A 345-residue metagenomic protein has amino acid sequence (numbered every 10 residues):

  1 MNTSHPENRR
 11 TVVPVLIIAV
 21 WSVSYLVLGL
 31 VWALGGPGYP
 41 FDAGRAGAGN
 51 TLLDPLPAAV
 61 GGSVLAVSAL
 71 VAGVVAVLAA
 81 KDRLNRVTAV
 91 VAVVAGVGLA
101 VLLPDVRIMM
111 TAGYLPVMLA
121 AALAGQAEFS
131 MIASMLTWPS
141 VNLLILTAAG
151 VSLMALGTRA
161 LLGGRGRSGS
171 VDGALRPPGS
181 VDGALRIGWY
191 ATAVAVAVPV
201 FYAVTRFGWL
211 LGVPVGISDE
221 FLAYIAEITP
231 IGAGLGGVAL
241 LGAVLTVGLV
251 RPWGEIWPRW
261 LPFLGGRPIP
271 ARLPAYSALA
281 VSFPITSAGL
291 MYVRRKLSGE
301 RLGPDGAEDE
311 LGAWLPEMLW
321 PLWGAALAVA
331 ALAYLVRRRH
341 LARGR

Functional and structural regions predicted by a protein language model:
M1-V12, L161-W189, P258-P268, R343-R345: Membrane-interfacial, low-structure loops and terminal tails that flank and connect transmembrane helices in multi-pass
N2-A148, A160, A331-L341: An N-terminus-focused feature that recognizes amino-terminal "leader" regions
A19-V31, A95-L102, L143-S152, G188-L210 (+3 more regions): Alpha-helical transmembrane segments of multi-pass integral membrane proteins
G44-N50, L119-M135, E220-Y224, L261-F263 (+1 more regions): Short, membrane-exposed interhelical loops at transmembrane-helix boundaries
G47-L65, D219-A243: Transmembrane alpha-helix entry/boundary detector in multi-pass membrane proteins
A72-V90, T246-L273: Juxtamembrane helix-break-helix junctions at the cytosolic face of small multi-pass alpha-helical membrane proteins
V77-L84, A155-P177, V250-W260, V329-R345: Cytosolic juxtamembrane helix at the C-terminal end of the final transmembrane segment
F201-Y202, E227-A243, V247-G254, P268-A328 (+1 more regions): Hydrophobic multi-pass inner-membrane translocation pores used for secretion and envelope-lipid/glycan export
